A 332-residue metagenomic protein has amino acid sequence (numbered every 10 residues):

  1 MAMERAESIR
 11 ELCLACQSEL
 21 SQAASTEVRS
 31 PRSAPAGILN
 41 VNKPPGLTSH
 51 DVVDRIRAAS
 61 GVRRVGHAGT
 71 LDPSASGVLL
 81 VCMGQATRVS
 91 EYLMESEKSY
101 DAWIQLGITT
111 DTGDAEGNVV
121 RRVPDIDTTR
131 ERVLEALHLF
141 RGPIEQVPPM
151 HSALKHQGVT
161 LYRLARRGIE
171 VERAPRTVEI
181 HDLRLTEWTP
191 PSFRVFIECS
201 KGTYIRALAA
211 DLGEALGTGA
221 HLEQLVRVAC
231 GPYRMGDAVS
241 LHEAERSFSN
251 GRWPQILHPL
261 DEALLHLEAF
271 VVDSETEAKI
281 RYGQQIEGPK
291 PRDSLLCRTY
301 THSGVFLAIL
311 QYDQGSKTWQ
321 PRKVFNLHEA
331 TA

Functional and structural regions predicted by a protein language model:
A2-V41, H50-H67, L71, A75 (+5 more regions): Accessory RNA 3′-end/elbow-binding domains used by RNA modification enzymes
T48-D51, T160: Short, structural beta-strand-to-alpha-helix junction motif
A58-V62, S76, L80, E170-G202 (+1 more regions): The conserved catalytic core of RNA pseudouridine synthases
R64-M94, R163: Glycine/acidic-rich beta-strand-loop module
V81, A102, G158, L208 (+2 more regions): Residue-level signal for inorganic ion chemistry
E91-L106, V171-L185: Structural signature of FAD isoalloxazine-binding scaffolds in flavoprotein oxidoreductases
Y92-E145: Acidic, low-complexity central loop/insert segments
S152, H156-H181: Extended alpha-helical targeting/anchoring segments, especially N-terminal organellar/secretory targeting helices
